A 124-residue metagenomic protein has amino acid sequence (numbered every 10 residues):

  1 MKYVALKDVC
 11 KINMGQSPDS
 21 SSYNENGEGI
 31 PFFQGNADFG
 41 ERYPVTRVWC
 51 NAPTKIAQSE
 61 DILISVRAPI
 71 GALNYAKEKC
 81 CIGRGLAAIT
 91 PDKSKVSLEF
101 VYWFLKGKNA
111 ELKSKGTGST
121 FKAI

Functional and structural regions predicted by a protein language model:
M1-S17: Non-catalytic DNA-recognition/assembly elements of restriction-modification systems
K2, E28-P31, I62: A generic secondary-structure signal marking the coil-to-beta-strand transition
K2, S97, F121: Hydrophobic (often cysteine-bearing) scaffold residues that line and stabilize catalytic clefts of nucleotide/cofactor
M14-G15, D38, N109-A110: Generic structural signal for secondary-structure transition and capping sites
P18-N36: Short beta-strand/loop turn elements enriched in aromatics
P31, C80, K122: Residues that recognize and position ribonucleotide moieties
Q34-N36, Y43-K108: A short beta-sheet element
L105-I124: Specificity-determining recognition surfaces
